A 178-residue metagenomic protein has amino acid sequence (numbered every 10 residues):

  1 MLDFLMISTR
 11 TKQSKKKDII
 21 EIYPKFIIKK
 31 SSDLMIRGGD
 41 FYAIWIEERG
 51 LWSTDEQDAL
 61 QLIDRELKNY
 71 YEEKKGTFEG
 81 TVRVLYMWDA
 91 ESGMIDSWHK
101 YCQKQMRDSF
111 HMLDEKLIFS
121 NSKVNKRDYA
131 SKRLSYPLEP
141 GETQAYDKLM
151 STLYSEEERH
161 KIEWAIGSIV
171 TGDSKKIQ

Functional and structural regions predicted by a protein language model:
M1-F4, I46-K74: Short, small/acidic-rich helices and loops at N termini and domain boundaries of DNA replication/processing enzymes
M1-S14: N-terminal non-globular leader segments, chiefly Sec-dependent signal peptides
S14-D33, S155-K161: Phosphate-interacting basic helix/loop segments used at nucleotide- and nucleic-acid interfaces
L34-Q57, F110-Q178: P-loop NTPase catalytic core of nucleic-acid-dependent motor ATPases
D40, K75-G76: Positively charged interface segments
V82-K132: Structured, non-catalytic alpha/beta "coupling" segments that mediate domain-domain communication and provide generic
